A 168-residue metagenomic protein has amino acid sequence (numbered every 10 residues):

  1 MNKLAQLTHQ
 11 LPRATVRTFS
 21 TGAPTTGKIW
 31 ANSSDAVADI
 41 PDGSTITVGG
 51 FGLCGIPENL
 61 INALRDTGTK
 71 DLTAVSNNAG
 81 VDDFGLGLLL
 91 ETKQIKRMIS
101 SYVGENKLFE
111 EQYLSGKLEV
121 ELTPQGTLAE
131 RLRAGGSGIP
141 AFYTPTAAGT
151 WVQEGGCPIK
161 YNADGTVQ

Functional and structural regions predicted by a protein language model:
N2-Q168: Conserved alpha/beta enzyme-core scaffold
